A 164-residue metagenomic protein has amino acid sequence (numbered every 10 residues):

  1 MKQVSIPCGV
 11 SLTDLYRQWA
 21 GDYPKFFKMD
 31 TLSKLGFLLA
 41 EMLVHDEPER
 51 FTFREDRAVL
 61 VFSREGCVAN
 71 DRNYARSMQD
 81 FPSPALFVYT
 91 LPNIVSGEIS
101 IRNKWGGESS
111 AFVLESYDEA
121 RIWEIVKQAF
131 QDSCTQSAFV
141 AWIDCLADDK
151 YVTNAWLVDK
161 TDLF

Functional and structural regions predicted by a protein language model:
M1-F164: Conserved "HGTGT" condensation-loop signature of ketosynthase/thiolase-family condensing enzymes that catalyze
